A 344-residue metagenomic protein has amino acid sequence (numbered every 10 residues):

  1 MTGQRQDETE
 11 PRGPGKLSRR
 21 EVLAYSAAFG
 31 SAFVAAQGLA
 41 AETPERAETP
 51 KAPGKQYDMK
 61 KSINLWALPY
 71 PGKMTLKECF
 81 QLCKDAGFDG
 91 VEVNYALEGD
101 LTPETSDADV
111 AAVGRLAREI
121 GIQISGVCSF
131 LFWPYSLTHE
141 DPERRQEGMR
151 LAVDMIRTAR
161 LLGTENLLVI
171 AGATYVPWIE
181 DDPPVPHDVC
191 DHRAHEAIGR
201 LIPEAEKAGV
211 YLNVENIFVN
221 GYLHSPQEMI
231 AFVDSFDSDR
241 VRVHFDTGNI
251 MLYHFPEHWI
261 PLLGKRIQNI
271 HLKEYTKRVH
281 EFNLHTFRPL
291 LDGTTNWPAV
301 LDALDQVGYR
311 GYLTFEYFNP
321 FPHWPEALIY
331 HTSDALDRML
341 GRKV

Functional and structural regions predicted by a protein language model:
T2-S62, A67-G87, G199, L223-V344: Histidine-acidic metal/acid-base catalytic patches
Y25-A36, P50-P53, T75-L82, G114-Q123 (+3 more regions): Active-site acidic/histidine proton-transfer and metal-coordination neighborhood in alpha/beta enzyme cores
A67, N94-Y95, C128, N216: Residue-level recognition of beta-strand->loop/alpha-helix junctions
P69, P103-E104, T138-P142, L284-R288: Vicinal oxygen chelate
N94-G114, A171-T174: Glycine-rich, proline-tolerant flexible connector loops at the mouths of alpha/beta enzymes
A96, F132, G172, Y275 (+1 more regions): Flexible loop residues that form catalytic and substrate-binding hotspots at small-molecule/glycan-binding clefts
G99-L101, W133-T138, Y175-E180, Y253 (+2 more regions): A short acidic, helix-capping loop that chelates divalent metal ions and anchors anionic groups
